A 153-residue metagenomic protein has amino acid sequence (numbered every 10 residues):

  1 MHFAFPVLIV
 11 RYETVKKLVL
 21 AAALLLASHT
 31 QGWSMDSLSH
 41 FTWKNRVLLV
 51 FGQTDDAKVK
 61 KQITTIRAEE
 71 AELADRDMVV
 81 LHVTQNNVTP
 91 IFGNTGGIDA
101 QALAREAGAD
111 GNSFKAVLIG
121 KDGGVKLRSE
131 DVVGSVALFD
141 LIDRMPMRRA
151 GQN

Functional and structural regions predicted by a protein language model:
H2-N153: Non-catalytic interaction/Regulatory regions outside core domains
